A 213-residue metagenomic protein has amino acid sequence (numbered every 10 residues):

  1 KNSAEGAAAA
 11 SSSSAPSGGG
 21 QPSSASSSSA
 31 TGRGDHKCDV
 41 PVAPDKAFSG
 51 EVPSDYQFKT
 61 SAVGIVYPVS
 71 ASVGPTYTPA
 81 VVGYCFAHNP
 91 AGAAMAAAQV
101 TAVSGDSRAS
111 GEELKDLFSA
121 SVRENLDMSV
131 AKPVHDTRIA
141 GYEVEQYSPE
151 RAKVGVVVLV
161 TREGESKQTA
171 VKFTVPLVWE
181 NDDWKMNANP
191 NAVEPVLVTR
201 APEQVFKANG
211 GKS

Functional and structural regions predicted by a protein language model:
N2-H88: Juxtamembrane and targeting peptides
R33-H36, V40, P44-A47, V52 (+1 more regions): Low-complexity, intrinsically disordered terminal/linker segments enriched in charged and Gly/Pro repeats
S54-M128: Core segments of small alpha/beta cavity-forming domains
E124-G164: Surface-exposed, charged secondary-structure patches
A140-V144, K172-V178: Hydrophobic/aromatic beta-strand elements that line small-molecule binding cavities or substrate pockets in beta-rich
V156-V160, F173, D182: A short beta-strand signature
G164-A170, W184: Short conserved catalytic/interaction loops centered on acidic-Pro-aromatic/His motifs
V175-N187, A192: Mixed-charge, glycine-accented linear interaction segment located at domain edges/termini
